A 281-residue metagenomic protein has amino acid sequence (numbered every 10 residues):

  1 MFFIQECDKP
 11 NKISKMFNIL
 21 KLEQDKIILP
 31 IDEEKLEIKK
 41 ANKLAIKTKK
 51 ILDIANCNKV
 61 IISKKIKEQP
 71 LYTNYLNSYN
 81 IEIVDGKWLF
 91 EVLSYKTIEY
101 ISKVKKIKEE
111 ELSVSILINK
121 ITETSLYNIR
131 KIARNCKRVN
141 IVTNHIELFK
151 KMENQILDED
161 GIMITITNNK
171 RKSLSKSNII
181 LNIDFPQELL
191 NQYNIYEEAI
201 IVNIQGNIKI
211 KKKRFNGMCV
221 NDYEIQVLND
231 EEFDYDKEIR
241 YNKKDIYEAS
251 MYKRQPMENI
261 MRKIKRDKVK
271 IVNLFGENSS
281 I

Functional and structural regions predicted by a protein language model:
M1-E23: N-terminal basic/disordered segments at the start of proteins
L20, I201-I281: Adenosine-phosphate binding glycine-rich loop
I38-I51, Y95-I98, S125-I129: Well-ordered, non-membrane alpha-helical segments in soluble/globular domains
I46-V92: Phosphate/diphosphate ligand-binding glycine-rich loop within oxidoreductases
K67-Y72, T124-S125, I146-E153, E188-L190 (+1 more regions): Short, charged/polar "capping" segments at the starts of alpha-helices and the immediately preceding loops
G86-K105, V142: Long, charge-dense
V104-R171: Glycine-rich phosphate/diphosphate-binding loop of Rossmann-like nucleotide-binding domains
I162-L228: Rossmann-like adenosine-cofactor binding region
